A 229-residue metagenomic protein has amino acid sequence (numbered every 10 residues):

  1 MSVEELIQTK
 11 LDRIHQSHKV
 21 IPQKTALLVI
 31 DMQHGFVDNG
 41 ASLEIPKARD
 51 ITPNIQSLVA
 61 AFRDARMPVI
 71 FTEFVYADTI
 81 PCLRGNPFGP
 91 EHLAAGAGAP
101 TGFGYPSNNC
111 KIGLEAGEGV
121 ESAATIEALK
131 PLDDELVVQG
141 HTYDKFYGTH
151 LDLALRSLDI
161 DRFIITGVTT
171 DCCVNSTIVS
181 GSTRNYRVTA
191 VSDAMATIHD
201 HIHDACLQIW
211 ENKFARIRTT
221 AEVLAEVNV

Functional and structural regions predicted by a protein language model:
M1-K19: Short coil-to-helix leader/linker segments, especially the first N-terminal amphipathic alpha-helix with its helix
I21-P22, L155-D161: Glycine-rich phosphate-binding loop signature in dinucleotide/nucleotide-binding domains
A41-A48: Short glycine-enriched, charge-decorated loop/helix-capping segments at active-site entrances that position
R49, P53-L158: Active-site alpha/beta core segments
I164-V168, R187-D200: A short glycine-rich beta-strand->turn/loop micro-motif centered on a GG-aromatic cluster
T170-T177: Short glycine/serine/threonine-rich phosphate/pyrophosphate-binding segments that cradle anionic phosphate groups
T197-E211: Active-site-proximal loop->helix
F214-V229: A charged, well-structured terminal subsegment
